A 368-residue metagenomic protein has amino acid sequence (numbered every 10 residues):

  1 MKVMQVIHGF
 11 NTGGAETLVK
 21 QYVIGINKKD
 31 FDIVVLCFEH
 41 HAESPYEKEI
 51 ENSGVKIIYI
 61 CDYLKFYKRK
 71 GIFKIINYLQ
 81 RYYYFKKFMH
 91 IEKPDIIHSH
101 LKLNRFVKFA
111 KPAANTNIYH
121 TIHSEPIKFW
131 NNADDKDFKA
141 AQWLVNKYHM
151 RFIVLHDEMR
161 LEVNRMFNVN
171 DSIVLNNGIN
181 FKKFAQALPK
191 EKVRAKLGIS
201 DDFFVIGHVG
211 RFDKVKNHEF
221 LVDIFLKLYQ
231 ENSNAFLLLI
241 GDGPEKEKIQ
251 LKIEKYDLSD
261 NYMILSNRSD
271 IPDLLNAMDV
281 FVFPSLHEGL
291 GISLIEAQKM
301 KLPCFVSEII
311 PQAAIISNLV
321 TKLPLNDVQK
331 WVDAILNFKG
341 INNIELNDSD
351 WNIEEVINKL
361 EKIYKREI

Functional and structural regions predicted by a protein language model:
Q5-G13, T17-I75, M159-M166, V174 (+2 more regions): N-terminal strand-loop element at the rim of the active site of nucleotide-sugar-dependent glycosyltransferases
E16-Q21, F204, H208-K227, P244-Q250: A conserved mid-protein helix/loop that constitutes part of the nucleotide-sugar donor-binding site
I50, R81, S99-R105, I122: Short His-centered aromatic/hydrophobic patch
W130, L161-R165, G178-K196, D202 (+1 more regions): Acidic anion/phosphate-binding donor-loop and adjacent secondary structure in glycosyltransferase catalytic cores
Y148-K183: A short, active-site helix/loop in glycosyltransferases that binds the activated sugar's phosphate group
Q250-S266: Nucleotide-activated donor-binding/catalytic signature segment of Leloir-type glycosyltransferases, i.e., the conserved
N267, L286: Aromatic "clamp/platform" in nucleotide-sugar-dependent glycosyltransferases that forms part of the donor/acceptor
A313-G340: Change "using UDP/GDP/dTDP sugars" to "using nucleotide sugars
